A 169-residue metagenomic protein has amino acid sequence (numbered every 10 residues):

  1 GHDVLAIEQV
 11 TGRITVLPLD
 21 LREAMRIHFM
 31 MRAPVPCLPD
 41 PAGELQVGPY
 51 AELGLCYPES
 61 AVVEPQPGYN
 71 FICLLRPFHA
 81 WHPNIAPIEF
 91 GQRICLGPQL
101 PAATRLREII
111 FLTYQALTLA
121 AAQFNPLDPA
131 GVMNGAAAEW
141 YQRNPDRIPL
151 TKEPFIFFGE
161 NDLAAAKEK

Functional and structural regions predicted by a protein language model:
G1-Y50, A61-K169: UBC/E2-like fold recognition across ubiquitin and ubiquitin-like conjugation systems, capturing catalytically active
G54-S60: Short beta-strand micro-motifs enriched in acidic
